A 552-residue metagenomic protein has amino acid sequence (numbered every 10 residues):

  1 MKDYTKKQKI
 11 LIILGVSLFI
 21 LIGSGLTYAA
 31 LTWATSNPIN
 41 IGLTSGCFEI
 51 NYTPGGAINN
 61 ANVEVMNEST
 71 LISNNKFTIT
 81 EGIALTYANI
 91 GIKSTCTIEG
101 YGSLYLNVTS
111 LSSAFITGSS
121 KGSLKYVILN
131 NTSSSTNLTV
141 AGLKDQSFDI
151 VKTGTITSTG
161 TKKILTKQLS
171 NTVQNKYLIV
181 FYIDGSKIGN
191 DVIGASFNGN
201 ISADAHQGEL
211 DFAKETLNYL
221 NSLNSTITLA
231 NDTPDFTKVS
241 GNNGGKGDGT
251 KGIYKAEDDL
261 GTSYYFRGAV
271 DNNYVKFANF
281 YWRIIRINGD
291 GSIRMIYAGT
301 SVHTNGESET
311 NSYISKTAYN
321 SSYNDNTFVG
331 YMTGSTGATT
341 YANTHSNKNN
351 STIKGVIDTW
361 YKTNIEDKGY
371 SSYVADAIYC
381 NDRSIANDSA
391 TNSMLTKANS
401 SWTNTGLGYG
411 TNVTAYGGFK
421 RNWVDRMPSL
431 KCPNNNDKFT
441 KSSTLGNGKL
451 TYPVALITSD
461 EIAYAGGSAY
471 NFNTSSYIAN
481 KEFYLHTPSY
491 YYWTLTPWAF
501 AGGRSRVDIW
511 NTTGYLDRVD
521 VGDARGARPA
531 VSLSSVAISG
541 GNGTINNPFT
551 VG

Functional and structural regions predicted by a protein language model:
K2-K7, N67-E81, S135-K176, V180-Y182: Extracellular adhesion/glycan-binding regions together with long Ser/Thr- and acidic-residue-rich low-complexity tracts
K2-T80, D191-A213, N542: Short, polar/proline-rich extracytoplasmic segments that appear immediately after membrane translocation
K9, I50-T53, A57, D211-G552: Long, domain-scale functional regions
G23, T35, L71, A84-T86 (+3 more regions): Residues that act as N-cap/strand-start positions at coil-to-secondary-structure junctions
A30-T32, T80-Q146: Surface-exposed interaction patch
W33, G82-T109, T159-F212: C-terminal, structured domain-capping segment
N51-T53, N107-L111, K125-S133, L143 (+4 more regions): Predominantly extracellular/luminal cell-surface or secreted proteins
N62-V65, T117-G118, T304-E309: A short, polar/proline- and glycine-enriched secondary-structure boundary/capping micro-motif
